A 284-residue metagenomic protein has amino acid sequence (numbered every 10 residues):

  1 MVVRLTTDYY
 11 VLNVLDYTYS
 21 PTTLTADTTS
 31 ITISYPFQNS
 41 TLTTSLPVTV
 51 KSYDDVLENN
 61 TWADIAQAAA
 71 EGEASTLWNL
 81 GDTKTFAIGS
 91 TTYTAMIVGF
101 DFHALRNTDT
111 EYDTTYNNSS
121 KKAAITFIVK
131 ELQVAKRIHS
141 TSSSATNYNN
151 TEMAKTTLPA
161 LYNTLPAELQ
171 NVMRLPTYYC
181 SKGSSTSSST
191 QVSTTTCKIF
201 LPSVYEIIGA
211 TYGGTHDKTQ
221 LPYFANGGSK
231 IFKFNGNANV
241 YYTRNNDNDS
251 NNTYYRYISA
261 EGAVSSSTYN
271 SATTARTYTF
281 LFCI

Functional and structural regions predicted by a protein language model:
M1-L15, L46: Proline-threonine-serine-rich low-complexity tracts
V3-R4, T25-A26, S40: Low-complexity intrinsically disordered segments
Y9-S34: Serine/threonine-rich, repeat-prone extracellular segments and beta-strand-based repeat modules of secreted/surface
T23, L46-V48: Structural signature of tandem-repeat unit edges
S34-P36, L281: Residue-level recognition of well-ordered beta-strand positions that form the cores of beta-sheet-rich folds across
P36-S45: Short, exposed coil/turn segments at beta-strand boundaries within extracellular/luminal domains
T49-I284: Collagenous Gly-X-Y triple-helix signature in extracellular proteins
